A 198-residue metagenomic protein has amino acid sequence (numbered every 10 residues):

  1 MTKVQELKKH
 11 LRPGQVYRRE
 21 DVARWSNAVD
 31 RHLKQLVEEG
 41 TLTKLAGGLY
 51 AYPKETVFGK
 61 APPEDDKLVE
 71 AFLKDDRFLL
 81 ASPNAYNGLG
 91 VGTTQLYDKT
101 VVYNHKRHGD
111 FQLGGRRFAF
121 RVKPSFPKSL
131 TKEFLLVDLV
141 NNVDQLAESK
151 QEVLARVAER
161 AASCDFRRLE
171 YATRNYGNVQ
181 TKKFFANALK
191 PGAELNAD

Functional and structural regions predicted by a protein language model:
M1-K74: Short beta-edge/loop segments at beta->alpha junctions of small alpha/beta modules that act as binding/recognition
M1-V4, D30, D65-D66, S82 (+3 more regions): Alpha-helix initiation and N-capping motif
E6-K9, L113, E170: Basic Lys/Arg-rich amphipathic helical interaction modules
V22-K34, F72-N84, Q95-T100, K123-K132 (+1 more regions): Charged, low-complexity, helix/coiled-coil-prone segments
A28-V29, G92, G177-V179: Short coil/loop linkers at secondary-structure junctions
K44-K54, L68-G114: Short gly/ser-rich loop at a beta-strand->alpha-helix junction or flexible surface loop bordering the NTP-binding
G114-V122: A short, charged helix-loop
K123-D198: Hydrophobic alpha-helical interaction segments
